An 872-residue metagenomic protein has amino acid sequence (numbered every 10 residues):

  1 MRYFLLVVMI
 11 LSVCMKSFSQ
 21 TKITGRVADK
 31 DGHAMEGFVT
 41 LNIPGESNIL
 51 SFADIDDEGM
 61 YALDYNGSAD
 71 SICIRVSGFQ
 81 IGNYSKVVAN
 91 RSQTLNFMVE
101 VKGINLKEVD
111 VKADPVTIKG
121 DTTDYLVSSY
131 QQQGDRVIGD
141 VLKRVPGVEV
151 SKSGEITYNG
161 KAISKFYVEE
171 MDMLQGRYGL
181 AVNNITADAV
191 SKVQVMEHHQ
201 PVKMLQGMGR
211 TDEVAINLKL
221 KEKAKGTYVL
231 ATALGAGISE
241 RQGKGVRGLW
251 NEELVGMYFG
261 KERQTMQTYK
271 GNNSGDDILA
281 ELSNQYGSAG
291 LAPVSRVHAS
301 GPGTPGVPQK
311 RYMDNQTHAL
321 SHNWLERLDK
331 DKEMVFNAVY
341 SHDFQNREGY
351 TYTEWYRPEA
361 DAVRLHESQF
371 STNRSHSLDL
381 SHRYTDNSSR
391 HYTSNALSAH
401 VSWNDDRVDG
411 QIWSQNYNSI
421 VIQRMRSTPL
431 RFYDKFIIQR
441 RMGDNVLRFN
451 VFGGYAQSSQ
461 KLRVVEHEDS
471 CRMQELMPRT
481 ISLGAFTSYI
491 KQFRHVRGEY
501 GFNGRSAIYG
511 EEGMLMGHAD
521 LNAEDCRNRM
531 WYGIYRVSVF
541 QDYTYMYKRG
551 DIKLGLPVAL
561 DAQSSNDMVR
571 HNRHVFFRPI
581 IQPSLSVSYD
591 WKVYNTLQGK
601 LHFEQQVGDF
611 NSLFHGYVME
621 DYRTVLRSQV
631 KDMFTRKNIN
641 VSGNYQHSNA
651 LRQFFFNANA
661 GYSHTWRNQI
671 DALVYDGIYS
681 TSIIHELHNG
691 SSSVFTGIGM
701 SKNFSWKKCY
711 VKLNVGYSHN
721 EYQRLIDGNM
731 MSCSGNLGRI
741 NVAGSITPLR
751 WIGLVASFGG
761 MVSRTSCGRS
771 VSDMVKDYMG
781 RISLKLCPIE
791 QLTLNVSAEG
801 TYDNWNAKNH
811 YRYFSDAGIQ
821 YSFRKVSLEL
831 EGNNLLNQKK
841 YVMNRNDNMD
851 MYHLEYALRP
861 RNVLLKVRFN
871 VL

Functional and structural regions predicted by a protein language model:
S19-K22, R26, K30, E58-M60 (+17 more regions): Membrane-proximal, glycine/serine-rich, low-complexity loop/turn segments characteristic of large bacterial
D29-G45: Short, ordered, surface-exposed loop/turn motifs in non-cytosolic proteins
N42-N48, C73-K86: A short, solvent-exposed loop/turn motif at the edges and junctions of modular extracellular/periplasmic domains
E46-M60: Short, acidic Ser/Thr/Gly-rich low-complexity loop/linker segments typical of extracellular and cell-surface proteins
Q206-G207, G243, Y269, I278-N284 (+16 more regions): Outer-membrane beta-barrel translocator domains and adjoining extracellular loop/strand segments of Gram-negative
K244-V246, Y312-D314, F370-R374, I420-L430 (+10 more regions): Replace "Gram-negative outer membrane beta-barrel proteins" with "bacterial and organellar outer membrane beta-barrel
R448-A456, P478-E512, H518-T665, S783-K785 (+2 more regions): Structural signature of Gram-negative outer-membrane beta-barrels, strongest in the C-terminal barrel of TonB-dependent
E524-M530, S538, S628, F634 (+1 more regions): Outer membrane beta-barrel strand-and-loop segments of large Gram-negative receptors, especially TonB-dependent
